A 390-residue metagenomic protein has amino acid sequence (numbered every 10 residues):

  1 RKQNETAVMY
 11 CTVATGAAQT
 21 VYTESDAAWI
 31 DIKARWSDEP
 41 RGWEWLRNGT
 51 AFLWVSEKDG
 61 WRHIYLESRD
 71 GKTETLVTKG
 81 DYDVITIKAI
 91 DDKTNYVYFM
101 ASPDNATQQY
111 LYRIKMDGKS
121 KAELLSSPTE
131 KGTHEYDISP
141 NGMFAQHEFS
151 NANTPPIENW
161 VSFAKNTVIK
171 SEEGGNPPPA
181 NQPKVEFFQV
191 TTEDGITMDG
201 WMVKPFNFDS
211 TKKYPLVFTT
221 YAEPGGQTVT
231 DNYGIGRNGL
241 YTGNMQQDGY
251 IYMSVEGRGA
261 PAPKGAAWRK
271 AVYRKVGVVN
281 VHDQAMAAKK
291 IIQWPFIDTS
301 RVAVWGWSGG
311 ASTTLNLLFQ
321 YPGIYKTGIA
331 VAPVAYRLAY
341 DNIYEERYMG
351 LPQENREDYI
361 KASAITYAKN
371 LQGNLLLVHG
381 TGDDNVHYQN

Functional and structural regions predicted by a protein language model:
R1, W43-A51, A89-N95, Y136-F144 (+1 more regions): Blade-terminus and WD-like Trp-Asp/Gly-His loop motifs, strongest in beta-propeller folds
R1-T6, T50, E57, M100-P103 (+2 more regions): Short, conserved, GDST-rich strand-edge loop motifs in beta-rich repeat architectures
R1-V8, D26-R47, W61-R62, T107: Beta-propeller domains
K2-Q3, C11-A18, N48-G49, K58 (+9 more regions): Secondary-structure transition/capping motifs at alpha-helix termini and the adjoining loop/turn into the next element
Q3-Y10, G60-Y65, A106-Y112, N153-W160: Structural motif
A7, Q19-T20, L53, H63-Y65 (+5 more regions): General beta-strand recognition
T12-P40, S56, E67-D91, S102-D104 (+3 more regions): Multi-bladed beta-propeller domains
S127, T133-N390: Serine-hydrolase catalytic core recognition
